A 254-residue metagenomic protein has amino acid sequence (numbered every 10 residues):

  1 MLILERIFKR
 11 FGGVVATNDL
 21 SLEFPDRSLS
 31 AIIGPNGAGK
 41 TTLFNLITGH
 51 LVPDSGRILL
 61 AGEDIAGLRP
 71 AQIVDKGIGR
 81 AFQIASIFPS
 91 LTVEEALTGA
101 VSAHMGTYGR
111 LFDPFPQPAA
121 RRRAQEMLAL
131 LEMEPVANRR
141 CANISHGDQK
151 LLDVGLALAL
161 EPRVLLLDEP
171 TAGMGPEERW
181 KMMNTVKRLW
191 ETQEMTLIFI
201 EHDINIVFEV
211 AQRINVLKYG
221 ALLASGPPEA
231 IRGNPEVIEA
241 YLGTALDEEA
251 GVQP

Functional and structural regions predicted by a protein language model:
M1-P254: Glycine-rich phosphate-binding loops of nucleotide-dependent enzymes
